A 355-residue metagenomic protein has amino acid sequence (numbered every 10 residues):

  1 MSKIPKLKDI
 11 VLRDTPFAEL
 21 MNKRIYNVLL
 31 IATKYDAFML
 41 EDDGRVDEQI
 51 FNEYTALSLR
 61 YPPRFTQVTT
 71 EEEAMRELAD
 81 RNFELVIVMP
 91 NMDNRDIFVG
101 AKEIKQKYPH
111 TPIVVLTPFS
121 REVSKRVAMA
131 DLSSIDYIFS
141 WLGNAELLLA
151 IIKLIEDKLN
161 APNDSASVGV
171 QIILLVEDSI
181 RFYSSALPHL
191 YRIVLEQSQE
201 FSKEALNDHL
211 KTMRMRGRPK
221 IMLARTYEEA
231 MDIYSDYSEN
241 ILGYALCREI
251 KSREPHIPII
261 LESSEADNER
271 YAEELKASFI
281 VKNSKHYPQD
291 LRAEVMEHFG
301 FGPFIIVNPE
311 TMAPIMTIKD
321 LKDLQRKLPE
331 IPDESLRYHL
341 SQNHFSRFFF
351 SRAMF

Functional and structural regions predicted by a protein language model:
M1-T66, D131-Y137, W141-K220, T226-E228 (+4 more regions): Non-catalytic signal-transmission and effector/linker regions of two-component phosphorelay proteins
K3-I4, S124-K125, Y183, S263-S264: Bergerat-fold GHKL/Histidine-kinase-like ATPase
D9-I10, M39-F51, P62, Q67-M75 (+6 more regions): Conserved phosphotransfer microenvironments
D14-A18, K102, A161-D164, D232-I233 (+3 more regions): Generic recognition of flexible, low-complexity loop/linker segments
I31-Y35, V88-M92, L116-F119, L142 (+3 more regions): Structural motif
V86, I113, Y137-S140, I259 (+1 more regions): Two-component signal transduction core modules
I97, A128-I138, Y271-I280: As written
E262-F355: Long, compositionally biased intrinsically disordered regulatory segments in eukaryotic proteins
